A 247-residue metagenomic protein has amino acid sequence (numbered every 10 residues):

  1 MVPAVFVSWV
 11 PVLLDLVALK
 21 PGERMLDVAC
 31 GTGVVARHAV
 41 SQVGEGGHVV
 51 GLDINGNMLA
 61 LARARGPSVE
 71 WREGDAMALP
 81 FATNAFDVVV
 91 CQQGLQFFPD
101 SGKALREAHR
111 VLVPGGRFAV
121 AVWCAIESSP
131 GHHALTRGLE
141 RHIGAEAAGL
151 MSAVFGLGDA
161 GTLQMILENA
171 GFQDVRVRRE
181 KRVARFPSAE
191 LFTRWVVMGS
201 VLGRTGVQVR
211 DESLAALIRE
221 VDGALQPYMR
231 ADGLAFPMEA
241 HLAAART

Functional and structural regions predicted by a protein language model:
A4-E23, H38: Conserved alpha-helix/loop element of class I SAM-dependent methyltransferases that forms part of the SAM/SAH-binding
F6, T32-V34, M151-T247: Conserved Class I S-adenosyl-L-methionine
R24-L79, V88, K103: Class I SAM-dependent methyltransferase SAM/SAH-binding core
D87-S101, C124: A short SAM/SAH-binding and catalytic strip from SAM-dependent methyltransferases
G102-R117: A short glycine-rich, Lys/Arg-flanked "PGG" loop and its adjoining helix->strand segment in the class I
R117-A145: Conserved class I S-adenosyl-L-methionine
